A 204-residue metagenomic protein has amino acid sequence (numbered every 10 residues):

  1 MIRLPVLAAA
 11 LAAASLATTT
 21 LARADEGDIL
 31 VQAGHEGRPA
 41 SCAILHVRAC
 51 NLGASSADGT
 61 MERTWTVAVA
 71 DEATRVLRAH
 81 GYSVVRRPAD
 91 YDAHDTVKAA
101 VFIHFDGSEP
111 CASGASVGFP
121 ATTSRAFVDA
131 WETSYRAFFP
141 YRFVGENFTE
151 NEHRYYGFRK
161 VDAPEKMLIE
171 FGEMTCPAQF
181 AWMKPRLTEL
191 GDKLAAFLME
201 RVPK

Functional and structural regions predicted by a protein language model:
M1-A9: Bacterial N-terminal signal peptides that target proteins for export
A14-L21: C-terminal segment of classical bacterial N-terminal signal peptides
D25-D92, V97-A100, D106-G107, S113: Active-site histidine-acidic residue metal-binding/catalytic motifs, centered on HxH/HExxH-like signatures
I29-L30, A100-A112, S116-G118, T149-K204: Active-site-adjacent mobile loop/cap segments within catalytic or ligand-binding domains
T60-A68, A121-A126, F180-D192: Soluble non-cytosolic domains of exported or imported proteins
V69-A73, W131, L194: Hydrophobic residues within alpha-helices that form the first helical element adjacent to the glycine-rich loop
Y82-V85, F148-E152: Short gly/ser/thr-rich secondary-structure transition/capping motifs
T123-N151: Active-site-adjacent substrate-binding region of metalloamidase/peptidase-like peptide-processing proteins
